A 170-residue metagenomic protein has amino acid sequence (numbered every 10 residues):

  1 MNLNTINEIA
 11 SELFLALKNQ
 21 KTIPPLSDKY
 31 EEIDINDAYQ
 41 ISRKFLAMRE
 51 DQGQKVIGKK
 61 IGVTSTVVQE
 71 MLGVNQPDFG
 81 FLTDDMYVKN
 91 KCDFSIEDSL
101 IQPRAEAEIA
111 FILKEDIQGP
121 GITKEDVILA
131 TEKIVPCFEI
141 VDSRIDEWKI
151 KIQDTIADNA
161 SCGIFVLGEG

Functional and structural regions predicted by a protein language model:
N2-G170: Catalytic-core "active-site belt" of small-molecule-metabolizing enzymes, emphasizing His/Asp/Glu-rich regions
